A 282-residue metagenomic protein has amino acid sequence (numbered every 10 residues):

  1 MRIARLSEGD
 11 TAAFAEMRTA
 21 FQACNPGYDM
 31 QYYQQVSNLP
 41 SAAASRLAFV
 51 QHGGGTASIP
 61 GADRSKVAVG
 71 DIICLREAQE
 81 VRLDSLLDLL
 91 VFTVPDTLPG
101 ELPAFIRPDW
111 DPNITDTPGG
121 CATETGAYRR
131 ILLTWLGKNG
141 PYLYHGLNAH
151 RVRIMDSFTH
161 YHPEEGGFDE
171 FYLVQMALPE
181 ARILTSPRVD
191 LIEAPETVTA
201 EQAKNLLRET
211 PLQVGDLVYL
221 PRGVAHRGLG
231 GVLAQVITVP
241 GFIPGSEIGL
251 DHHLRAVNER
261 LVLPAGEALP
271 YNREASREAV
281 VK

Functional and structural regions predicted by a protein language model:
M1-Y32, T97-Y161, P264-K282: A short, N-terminal "cap"/entry segment at the start of jelly-roll beta-barrel domains of the cupin/DSBH fold
A12-D63: N-terminal ordered "arm"
N38-V50, S65, I73, D169-L173 (+2 more regions): His/acidic/aromatic-lined binding-pocket segments of jelly-roll/cupin-type domains and related regulatory beta-sandwich
S41-S58, E164-Q202, V239: Short, conserved beta-strand element in jelly-roll/cupin
H52-G53, A57-P118: Long, mid-chain structured domain cores
K66-S85, V94, L206-V239: Conserved metal-binding segment of the jelly-roll/cupin
D84-R107, Y172, G231-H252: A short hydrophobic beta-strand segment most commonly corresponding to one strand of the jelly-roll/cupin
P240-A279: Non-heme Fe(II)/2-oxoglutarate
